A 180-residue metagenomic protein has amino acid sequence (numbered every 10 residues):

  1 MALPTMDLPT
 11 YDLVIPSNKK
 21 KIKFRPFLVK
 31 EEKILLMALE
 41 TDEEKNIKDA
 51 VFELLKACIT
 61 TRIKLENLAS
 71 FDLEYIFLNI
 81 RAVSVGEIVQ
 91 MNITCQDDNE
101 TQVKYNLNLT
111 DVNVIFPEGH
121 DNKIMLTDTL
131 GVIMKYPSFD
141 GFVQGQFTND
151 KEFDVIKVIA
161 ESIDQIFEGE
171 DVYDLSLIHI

Functional and structural regions predicted by a protein language model:
M1-E66: N-terminal, positively charged regions that mediate nucleic acid binding
P4-S17, M91-T94, D121-T129: Short acidic-hydrophobic surface loop/beta-edge motif
L28, N106-I115: Short cysteine/histidine-rich zinc-coordinating motifs and their immediately flanking basic loops
E31, N113-Y173: Domain-exit/linker segments immediately C-terminal to small folded modules
I63-L68, D72-N79: A cross-kingdom feature marking solvent-exposed beta-strand/loop segments within repeated, beta-rich binding/scaffold
I80-Q90: Short, flexible, mixed-charge glycine/proline-rich loop motifs that serve as phosphate/nucleic-acid-contacting
T94-V103: Short Cys/His-rich metal-coordination motifs, predominantly Zn2+-binding knuckles/fingers
I178-I180: Conserved small/polar residues in nucleotide/adenosyl-binding loops
